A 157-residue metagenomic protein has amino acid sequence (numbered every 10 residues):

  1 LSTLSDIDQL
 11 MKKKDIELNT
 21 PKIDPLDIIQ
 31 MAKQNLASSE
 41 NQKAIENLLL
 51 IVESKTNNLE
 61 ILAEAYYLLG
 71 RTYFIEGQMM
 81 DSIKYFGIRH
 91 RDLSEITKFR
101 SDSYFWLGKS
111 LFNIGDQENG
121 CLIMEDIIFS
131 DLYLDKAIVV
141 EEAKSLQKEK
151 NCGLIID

Functional and structural regions predicted by a protein language model:
L1-D27: Long, contiguous interaction/recruitment modules in multidomain scaffold/adaptor proteins
K22-T56, E64: Alpha-helical segment of the N-proximal tetratricopeptide repeat
E53-I61, H90-R100, D126-A143, C152: Short solvent-exposed coil/turn linkers within tandem alpha-helical repeat scaffolds
